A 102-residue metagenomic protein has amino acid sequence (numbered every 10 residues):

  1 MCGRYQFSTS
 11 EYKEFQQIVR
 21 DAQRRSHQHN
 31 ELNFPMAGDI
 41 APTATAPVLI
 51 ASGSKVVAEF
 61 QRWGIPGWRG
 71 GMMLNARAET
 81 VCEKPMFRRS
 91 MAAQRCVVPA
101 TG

Functional and structural regions predicted by a protein language model:
M1-G102: Short linear sequence motif anchored by a di-proline
